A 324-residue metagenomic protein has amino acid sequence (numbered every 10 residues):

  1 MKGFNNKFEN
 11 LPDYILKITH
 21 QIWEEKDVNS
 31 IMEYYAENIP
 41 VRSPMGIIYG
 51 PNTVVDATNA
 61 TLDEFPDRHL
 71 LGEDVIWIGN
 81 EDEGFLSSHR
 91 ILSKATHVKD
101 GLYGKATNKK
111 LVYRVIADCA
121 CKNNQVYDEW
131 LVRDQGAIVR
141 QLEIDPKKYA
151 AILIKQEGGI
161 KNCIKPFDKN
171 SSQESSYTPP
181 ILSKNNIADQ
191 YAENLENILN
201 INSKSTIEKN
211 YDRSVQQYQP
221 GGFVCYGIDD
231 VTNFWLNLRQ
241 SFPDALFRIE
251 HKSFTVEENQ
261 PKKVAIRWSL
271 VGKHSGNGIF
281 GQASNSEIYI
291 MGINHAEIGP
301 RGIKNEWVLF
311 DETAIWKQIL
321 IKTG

Functional and structural regions predicted by a protein language model:
M1-G324: C-terminal and inter-domain tail/linker signature
